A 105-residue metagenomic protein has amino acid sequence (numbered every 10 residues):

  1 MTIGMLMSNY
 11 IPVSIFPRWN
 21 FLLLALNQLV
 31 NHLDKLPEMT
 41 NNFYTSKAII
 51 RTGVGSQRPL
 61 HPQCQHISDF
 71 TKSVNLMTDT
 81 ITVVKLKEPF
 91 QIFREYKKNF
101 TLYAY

Functional and structural regions predicted by a protein language model:
I3-Y105: Conserved thiamine diphosphate
